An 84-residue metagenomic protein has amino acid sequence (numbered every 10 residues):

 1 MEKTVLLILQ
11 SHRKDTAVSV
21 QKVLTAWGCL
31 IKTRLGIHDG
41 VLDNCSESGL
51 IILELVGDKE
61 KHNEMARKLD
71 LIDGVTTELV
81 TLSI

Functional and structural regions predicted by a protein language model:
M1-I84: Long, contiguous binding/interaction regions
